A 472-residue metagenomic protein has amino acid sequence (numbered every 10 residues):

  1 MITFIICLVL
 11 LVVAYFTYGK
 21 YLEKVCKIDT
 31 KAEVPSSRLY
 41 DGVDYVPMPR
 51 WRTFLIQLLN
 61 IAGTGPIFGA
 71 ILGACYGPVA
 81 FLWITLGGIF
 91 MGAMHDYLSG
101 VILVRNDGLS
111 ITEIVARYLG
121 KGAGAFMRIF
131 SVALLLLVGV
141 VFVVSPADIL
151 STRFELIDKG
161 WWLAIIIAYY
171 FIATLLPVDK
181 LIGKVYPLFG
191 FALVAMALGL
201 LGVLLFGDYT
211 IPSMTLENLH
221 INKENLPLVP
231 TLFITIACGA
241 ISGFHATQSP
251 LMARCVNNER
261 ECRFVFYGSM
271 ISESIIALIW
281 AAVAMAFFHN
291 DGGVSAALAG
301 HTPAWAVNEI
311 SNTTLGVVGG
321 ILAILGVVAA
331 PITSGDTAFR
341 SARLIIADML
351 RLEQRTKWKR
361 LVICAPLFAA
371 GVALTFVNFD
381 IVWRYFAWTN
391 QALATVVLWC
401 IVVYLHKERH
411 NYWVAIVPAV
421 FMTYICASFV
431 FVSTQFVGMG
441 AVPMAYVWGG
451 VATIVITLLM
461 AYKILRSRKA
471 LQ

Functional and structural regions predicted by a protein language model:
M1-F16, G73-L103, T112, Y446-I454: Extracellular loop-to-transmembrane helix junctions
L10-I67, T231, N258-E261: Membrane-interface "cap" regions at the ends of multi-pass membrane proteins
Y15, M91-D107, I111-L175, A237-I241 (+3 more regions): Helix-loop-helix module between adjacent transmembrane segments
P49-G65, V203-Y209, N218-W280, L325-S334: Hydrophobic, membrane-embedded alpha-helices of multi-pass small-molecule transporters
G65-I71, D107, S131-A147, I234-V256 (+2 more regions): Membrane-helix boundary/coupling elements in multi-pass transport proteins
K121-A125, V132, G160-A164, G268-A277 (+6 more regions): Loop-to-transmembrane helix boundary motifs in multi-pass membrane proteins
G139-I165, A173-T174, L193-H220, Y404-Y412 (+1 more regions): Hydrophobic alpha-helical segments and their helix-loop junctions in multi-pass secondary transporters
L205-M214, Y267-E309: Extracellular/periplasmic helix-exit of transmembrane alpha-helices
